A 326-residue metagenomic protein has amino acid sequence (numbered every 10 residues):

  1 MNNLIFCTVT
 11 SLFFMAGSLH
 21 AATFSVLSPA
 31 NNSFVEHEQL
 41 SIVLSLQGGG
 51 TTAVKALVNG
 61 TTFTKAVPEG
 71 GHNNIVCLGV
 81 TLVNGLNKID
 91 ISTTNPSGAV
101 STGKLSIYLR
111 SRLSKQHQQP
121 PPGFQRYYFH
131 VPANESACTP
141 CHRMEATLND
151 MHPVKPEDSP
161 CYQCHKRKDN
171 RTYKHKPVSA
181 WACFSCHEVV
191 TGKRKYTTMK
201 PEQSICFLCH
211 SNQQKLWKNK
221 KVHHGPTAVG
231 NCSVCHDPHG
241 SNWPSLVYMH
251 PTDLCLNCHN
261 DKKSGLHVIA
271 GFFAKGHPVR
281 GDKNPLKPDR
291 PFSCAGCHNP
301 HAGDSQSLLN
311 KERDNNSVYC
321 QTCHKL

Functional and structural regions predicted by a protein language model:
M1-F6: Positively charged n-region of N-terminal signal peptides that target proteins for export
C7-G17: Bacterial N-terminal signal peptides
A21-L326: Short sequence/structural segments immediately N-terminal
